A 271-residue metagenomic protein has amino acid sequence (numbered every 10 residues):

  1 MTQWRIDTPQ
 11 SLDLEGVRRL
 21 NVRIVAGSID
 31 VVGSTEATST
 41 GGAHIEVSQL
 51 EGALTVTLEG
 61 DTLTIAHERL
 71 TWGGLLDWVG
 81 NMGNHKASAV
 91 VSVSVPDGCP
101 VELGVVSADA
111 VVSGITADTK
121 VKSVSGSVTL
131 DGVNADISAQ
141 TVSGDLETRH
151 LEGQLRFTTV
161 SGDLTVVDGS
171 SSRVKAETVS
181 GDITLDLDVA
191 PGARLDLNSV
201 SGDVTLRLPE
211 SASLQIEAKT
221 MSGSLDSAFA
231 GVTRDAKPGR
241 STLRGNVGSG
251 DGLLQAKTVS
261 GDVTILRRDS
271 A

Functional and structural regions predicted by a protein language model:
M1-A271: Intrinsically disordered, low-complexity terminal regions
